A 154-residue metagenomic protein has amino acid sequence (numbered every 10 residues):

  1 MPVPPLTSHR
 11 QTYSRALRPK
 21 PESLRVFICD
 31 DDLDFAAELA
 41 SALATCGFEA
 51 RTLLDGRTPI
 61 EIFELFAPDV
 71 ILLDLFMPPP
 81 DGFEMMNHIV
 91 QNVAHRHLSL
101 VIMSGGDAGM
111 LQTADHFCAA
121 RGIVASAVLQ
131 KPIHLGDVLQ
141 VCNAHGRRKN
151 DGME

Functional and structural regions predicted by a protein language model:
M1-F27, V124, H134-E154: Non-catalytic signal-transmission and effector/linker regions of two-component phosphorelay proteins
K20-D34, L39-L43: Conserved acidic segment of CheY-like receiver
A36, P78-P79: The feature encodes the CheY-like receiver
T52-V70: Acidic, metal-coordinating helix/loop segments flanking the phosphotransfer/catalytic sites of two-component signaling
D55-T58, D81-N87: Acidic catalytic/metal-coordinating carboxylates
A67-D69, V93-V101, V124: His-Asp phosphorelay/catalytic-motif detector in bacterial-type signaling
D74: Active-site residues of response regulator receiver
E84, H97, G106-V128, Q140: Alpha4 helix (beta4-alpha4-beta5 surface) of REC/receiver domains from two-component response regulators
